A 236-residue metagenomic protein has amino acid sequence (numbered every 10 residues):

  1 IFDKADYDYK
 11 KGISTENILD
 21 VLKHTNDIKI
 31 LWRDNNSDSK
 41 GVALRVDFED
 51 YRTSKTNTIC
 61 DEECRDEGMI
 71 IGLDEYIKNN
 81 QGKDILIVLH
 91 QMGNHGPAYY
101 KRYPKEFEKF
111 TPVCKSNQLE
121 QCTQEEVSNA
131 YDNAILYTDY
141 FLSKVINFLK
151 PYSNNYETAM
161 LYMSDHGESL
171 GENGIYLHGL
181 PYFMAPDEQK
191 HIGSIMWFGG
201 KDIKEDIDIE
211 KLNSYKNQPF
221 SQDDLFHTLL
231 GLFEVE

Functional and structural regions predicted by a protein language model:
I1-E236: Catalytic domains that recognize anionic headgroups
